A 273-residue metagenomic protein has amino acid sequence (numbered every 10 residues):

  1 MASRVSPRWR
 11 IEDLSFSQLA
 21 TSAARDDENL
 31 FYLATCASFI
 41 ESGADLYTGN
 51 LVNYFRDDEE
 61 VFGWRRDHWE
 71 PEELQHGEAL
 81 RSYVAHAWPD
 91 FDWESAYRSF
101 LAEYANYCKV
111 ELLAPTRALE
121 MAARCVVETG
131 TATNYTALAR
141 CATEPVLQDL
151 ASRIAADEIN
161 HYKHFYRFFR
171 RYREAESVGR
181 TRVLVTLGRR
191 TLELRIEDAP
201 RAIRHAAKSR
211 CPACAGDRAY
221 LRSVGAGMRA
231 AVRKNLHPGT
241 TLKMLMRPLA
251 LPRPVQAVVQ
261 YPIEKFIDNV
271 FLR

Functional and structural regions predicted by a protein language model:
M1-R273: Non-heme di-metal
